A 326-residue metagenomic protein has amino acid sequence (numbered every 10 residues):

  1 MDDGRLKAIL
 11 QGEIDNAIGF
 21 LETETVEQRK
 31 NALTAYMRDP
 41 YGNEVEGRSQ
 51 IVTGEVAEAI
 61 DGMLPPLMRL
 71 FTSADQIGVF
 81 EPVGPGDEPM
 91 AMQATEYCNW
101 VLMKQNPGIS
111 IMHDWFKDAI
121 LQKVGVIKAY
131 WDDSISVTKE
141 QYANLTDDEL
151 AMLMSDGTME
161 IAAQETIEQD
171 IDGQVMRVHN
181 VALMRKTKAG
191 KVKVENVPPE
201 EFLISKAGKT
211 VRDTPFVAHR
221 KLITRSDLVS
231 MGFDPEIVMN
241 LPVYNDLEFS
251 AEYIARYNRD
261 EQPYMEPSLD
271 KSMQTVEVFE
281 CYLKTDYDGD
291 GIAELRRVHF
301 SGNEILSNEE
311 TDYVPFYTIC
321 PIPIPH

Functional and structural regions predicted by a protein language model:
M1-H326: Extended alpha-helical, oligomerization-prone segments that build pores/tubes and scaffolds
